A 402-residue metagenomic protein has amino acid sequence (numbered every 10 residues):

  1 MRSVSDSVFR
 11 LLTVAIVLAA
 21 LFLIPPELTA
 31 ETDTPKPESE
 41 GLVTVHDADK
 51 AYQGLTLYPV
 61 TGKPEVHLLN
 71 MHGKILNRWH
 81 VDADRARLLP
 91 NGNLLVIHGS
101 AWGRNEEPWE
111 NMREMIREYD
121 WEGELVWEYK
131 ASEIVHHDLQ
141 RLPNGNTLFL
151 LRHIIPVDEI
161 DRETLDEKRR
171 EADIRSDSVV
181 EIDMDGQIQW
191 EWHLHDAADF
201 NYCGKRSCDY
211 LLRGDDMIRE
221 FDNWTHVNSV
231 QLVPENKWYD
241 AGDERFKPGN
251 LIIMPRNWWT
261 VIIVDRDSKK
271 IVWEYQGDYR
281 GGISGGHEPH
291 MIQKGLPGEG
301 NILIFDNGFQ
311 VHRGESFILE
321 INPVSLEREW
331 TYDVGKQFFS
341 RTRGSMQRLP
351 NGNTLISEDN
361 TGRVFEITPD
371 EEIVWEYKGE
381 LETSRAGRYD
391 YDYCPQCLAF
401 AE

Functional and structural regions predicted by a protein language model:
R2-T13: Bacterial N-terminal signal peptides that target proteins for export
S7-V8, P25-E31: Membrane-proximal basic amphipathic "stem/tether" segments
L12-L23: Bacterial N-terminal signal peptides
L28-E402: Histidine-/acidic-rich catalytic cores in large beta-rich domains
